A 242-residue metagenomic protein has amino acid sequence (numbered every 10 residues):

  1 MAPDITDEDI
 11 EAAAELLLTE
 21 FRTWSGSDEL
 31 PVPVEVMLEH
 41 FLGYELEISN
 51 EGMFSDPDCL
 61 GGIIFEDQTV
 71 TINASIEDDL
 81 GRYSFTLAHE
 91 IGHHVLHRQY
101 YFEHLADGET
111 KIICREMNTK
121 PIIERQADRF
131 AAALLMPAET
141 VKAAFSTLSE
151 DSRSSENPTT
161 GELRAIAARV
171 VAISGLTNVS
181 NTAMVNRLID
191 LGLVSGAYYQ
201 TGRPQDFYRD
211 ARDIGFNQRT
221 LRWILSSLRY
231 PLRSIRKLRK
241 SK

Functional and structural regions predicted by a protein language model:
M1-K242: Active-site hotspot residues in diverse enzymes, especially metal/ion-binding acidic/histidine motifs
